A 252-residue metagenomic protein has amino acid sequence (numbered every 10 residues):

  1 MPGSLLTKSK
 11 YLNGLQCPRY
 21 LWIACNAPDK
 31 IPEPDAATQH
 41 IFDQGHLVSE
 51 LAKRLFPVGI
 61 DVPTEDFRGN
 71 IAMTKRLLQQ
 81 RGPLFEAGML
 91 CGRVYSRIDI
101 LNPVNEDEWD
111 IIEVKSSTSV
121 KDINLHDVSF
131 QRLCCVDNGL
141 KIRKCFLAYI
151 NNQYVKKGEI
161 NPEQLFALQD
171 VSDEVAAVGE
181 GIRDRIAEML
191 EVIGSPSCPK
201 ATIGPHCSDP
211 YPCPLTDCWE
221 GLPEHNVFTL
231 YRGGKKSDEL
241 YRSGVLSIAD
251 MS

Functional and structural regions predicted by a protein language model:
M1-E106, K236-S252: Metal-dependent nuclease catalytic cores that hydrolyze phosphodiester bonds in DNA/RNA, characterized by
H40, Q44, G88, G92 (+3 more regions): Conserved aromatic-histidine-acidic binding/catalytic patches
A87, N102, V114, L147-Y149 (+1 more regions): Hydrophobic side chains in beta-strands
V94-H126: Non-catalytic protein-protein interaction segments used by genome-maintenance enzymes to assemble and couple activities
S119-D122, D137-T216, G221: Metal-dependent nuclease catalytic regions and adjoining charged, substrate-binding loops involved in nucleic-acid end
H126-C134: Short amphipathic alpha-helical face segments that pack within enzyme cores and frequently flank/anchor catalytic
C134-N138, S243: Active-site catalytic microenvironments for nucleophilic, acid-base chemistry
A201-P210, P214-I248: Helix-loop elements that line ligand-binding/catalytic pockets
